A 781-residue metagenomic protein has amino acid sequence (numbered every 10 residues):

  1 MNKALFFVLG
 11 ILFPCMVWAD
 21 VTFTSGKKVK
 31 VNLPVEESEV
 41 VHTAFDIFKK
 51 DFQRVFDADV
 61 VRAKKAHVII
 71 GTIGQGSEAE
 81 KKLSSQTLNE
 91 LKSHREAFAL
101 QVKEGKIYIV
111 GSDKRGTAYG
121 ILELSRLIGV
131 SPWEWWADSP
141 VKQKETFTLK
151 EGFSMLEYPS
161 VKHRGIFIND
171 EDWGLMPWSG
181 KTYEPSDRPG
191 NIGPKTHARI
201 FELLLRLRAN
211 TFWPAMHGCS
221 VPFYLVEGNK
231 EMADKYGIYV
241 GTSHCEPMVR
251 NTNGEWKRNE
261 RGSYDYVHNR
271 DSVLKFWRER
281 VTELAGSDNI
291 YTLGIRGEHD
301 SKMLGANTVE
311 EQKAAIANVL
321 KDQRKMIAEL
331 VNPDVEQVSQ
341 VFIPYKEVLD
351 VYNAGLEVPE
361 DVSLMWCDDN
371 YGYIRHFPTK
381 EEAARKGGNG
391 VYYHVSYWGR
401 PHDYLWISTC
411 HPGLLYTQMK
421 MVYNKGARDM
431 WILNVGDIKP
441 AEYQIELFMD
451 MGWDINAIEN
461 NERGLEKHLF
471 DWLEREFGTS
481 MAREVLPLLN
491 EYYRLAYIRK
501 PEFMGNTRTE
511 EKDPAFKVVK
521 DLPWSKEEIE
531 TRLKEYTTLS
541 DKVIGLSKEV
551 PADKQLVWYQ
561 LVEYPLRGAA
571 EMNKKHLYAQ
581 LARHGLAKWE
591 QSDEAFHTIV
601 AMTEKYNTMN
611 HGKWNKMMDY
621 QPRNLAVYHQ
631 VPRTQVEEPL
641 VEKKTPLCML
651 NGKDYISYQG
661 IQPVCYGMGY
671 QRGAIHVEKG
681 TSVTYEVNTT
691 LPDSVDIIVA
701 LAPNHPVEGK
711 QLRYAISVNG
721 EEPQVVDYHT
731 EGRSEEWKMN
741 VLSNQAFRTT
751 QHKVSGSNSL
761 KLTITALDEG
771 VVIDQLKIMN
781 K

Functional and structural regions predicted by a protein language model:
M1-T22: Bacterial Sec-dependent N-terminal signal peptides
D20-Y158: Contiguous, structured surface segment used for ligand recognition
Y108-G111, G174-L175, S179-G193, N210-S220 (+4 more regions): The substrate-binding groove and active-site-proximal loops of carbohydrate-active enzymes, especially glycoside
W133-G190, K195-A215, G387-G390: An acidic-aromatic substrate-binding cleft motif
S139, Q143-K144, L469-A626: C-terminal non-catalytic alpha-helical accessory regions
K144-L149, Y224, M232-K235, N259-K386 (+3 more regions): Gly/Pro-rich turn-and-neighbor structural signature
G218-H244: Aromatic-lined substrate-binding rim segments of carbohydrate-active enzymes
P622-K781: Extracytoplasmic
